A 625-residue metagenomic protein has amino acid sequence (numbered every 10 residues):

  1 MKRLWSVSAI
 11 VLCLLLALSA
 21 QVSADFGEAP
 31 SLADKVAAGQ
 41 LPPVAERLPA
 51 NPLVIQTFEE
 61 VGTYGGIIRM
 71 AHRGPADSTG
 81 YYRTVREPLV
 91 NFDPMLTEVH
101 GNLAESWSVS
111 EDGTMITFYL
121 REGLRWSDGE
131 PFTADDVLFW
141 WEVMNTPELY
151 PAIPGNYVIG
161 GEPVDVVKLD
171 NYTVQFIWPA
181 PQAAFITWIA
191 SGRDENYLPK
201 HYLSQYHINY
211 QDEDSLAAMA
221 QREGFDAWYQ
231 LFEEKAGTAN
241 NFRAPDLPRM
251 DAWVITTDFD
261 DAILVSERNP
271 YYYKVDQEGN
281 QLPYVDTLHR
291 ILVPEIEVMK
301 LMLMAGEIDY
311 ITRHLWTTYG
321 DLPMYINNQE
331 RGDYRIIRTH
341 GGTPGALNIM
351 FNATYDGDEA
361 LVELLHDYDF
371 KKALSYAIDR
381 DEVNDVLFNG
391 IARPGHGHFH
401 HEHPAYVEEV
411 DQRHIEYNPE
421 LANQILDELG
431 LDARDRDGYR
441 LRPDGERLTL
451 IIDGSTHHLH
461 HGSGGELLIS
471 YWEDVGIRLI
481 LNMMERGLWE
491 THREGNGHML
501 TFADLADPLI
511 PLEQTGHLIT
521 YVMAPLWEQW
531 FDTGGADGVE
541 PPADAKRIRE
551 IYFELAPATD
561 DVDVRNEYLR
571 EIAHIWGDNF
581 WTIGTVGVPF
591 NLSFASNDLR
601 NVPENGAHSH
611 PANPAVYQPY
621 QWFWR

Functional and structural regions predicted by a protein language model:
D34-A37, P42-E111, E142: N-terminal lobe/hinge region of extracytoplasmic solute-binding protein
E59-T84, L103, F185-E195, M350 (+3 more regions): A structural "hinge/loop" feature
D93, N269-Y271, P344-D369, V386 (+2 more regions): A bilobed periplasmic-binding-protein/Venus flytrap-type ligand-binding module shared by bacterial periplasmic
E98, E105-P151, Q175, M299-M302 (+2 more regions): Aromatic- and charge-enriched surface segment that lines or borders ligand/interaction sites
R121, N240-A244, Y271-M324, G465-G487: Ligand-site clamp/hinge motif
M144-P154, V166-V167, V254-V265, I291-D358 (+6 more regions): Extracellular/periplasmic solute-recognition and catalytic clefts
N156-E233: Surface-exposed binding/hinge segments that line and control ligand-binding clefts or catalytic entry sites
L247, W253-L264, R268, R338 (+5 more regions): Detector for C-terminal structural segments
